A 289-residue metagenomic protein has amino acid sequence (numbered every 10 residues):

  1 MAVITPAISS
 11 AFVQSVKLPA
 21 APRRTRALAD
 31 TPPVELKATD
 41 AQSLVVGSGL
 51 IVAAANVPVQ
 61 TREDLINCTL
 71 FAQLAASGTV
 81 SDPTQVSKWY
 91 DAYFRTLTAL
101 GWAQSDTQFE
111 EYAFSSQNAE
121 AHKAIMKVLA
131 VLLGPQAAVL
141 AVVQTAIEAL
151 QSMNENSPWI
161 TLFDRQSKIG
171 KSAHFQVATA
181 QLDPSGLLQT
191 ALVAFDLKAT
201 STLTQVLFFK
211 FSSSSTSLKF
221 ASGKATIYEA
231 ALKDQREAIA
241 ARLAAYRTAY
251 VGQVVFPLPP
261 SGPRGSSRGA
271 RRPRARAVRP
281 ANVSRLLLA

Functional and structural regions predicted by a protein language model:
M1-Q73, S77-G78, Y90, M153-A289: C-terminal assembly and membrane-engagement modules of membrane-active proteins
L70-Q117, A191-L192: Membrane-active amphipathic alpha-helices
E110-T161: Membrane-inserting effector segments that mediate pore formation, membrane fusion, or transient membrane insertion
